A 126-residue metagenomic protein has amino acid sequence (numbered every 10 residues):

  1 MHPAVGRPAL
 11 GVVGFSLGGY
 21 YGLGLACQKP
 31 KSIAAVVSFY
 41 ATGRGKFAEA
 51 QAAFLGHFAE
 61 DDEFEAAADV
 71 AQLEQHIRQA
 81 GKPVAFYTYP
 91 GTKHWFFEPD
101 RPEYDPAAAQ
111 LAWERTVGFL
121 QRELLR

Functional and structural regions predicted by a protein language model:
M1-R126: N-terminal cap/leader regions of alpha/beta-hydrolase-fold enzymes, predominantly small-molecule hydrolases
